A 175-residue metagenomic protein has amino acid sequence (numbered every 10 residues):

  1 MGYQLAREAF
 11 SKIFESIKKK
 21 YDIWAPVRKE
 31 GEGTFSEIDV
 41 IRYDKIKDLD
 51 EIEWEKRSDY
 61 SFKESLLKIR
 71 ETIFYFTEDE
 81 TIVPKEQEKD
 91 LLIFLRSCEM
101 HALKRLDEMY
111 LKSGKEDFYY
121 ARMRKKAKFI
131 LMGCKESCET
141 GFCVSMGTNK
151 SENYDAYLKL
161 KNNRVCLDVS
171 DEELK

Functional and structural regions predicted by a protein language model:
M1-K175: Iron-sulfur-associated redox domains of electron-transfer enzymes in respiratory and anaerobic energy metabolism
